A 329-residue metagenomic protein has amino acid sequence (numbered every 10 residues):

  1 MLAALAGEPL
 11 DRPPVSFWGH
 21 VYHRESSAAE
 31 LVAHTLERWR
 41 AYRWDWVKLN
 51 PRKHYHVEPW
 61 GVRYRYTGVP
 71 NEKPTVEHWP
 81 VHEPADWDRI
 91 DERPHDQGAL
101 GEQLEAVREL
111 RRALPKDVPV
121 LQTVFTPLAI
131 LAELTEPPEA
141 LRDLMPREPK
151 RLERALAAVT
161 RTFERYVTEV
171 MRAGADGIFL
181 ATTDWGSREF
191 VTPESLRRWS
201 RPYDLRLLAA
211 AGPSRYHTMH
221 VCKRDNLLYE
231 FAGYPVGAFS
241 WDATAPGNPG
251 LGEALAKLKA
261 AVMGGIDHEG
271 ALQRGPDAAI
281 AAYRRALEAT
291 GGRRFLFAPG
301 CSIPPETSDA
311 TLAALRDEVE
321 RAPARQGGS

Functional and structural regions predicted by a protein language model:
M1-Y22, H34, P94-S329: Active-site loop segments of alpha/beta catalytic cores
P14, T35, R40-Y42, H56 (+4 more regions): Acidic, low-complexity intrinsically disordered regions
V21-V47: Active-site-flanking structural segment that lines cofactor/substrate pockets
S27, V81-E83, G275: Intrinsic-disorder/low-complexity, polar/charged segments
S27-A33, V57-V69: Glycine-rich loop at the start of a catalytic domain that most often binds anionic cofactors/ligands
L36, Y42-R63: Membrane helical hairpin/interfacial module
P70-R112: A gly/proline- and charged-residue-enriched helix-loop-helix capping module
